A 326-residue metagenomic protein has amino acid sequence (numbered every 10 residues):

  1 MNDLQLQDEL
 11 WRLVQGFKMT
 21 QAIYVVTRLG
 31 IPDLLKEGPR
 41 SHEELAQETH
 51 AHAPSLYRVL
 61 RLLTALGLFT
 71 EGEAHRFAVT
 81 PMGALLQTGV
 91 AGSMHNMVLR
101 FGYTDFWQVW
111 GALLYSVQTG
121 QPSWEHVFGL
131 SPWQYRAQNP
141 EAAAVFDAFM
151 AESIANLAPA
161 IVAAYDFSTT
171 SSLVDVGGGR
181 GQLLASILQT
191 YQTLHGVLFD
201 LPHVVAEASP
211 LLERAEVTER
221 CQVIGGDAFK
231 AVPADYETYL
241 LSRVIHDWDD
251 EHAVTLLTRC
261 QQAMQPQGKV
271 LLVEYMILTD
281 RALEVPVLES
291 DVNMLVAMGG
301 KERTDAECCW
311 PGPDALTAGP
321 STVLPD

Functional and structural regions predicted by a protein language model:
L4-S172: Conserved Class I S-adenosyl-L-methionine-dependent methyltransferase catalytic core
L66, Y191, L316-T317: Short glycine-rich hinge loops at helix-strand junctions in the catalytic core of two-component histidine kinases
A91-L283: Conserved adenosyl
L271-D314: C-terminal alpha-helical "lid/dimerization" subdomain adjacent to the S-adenosyl-L-methionine
T317-D326: Conserved S-adenosyl-L-methionine
